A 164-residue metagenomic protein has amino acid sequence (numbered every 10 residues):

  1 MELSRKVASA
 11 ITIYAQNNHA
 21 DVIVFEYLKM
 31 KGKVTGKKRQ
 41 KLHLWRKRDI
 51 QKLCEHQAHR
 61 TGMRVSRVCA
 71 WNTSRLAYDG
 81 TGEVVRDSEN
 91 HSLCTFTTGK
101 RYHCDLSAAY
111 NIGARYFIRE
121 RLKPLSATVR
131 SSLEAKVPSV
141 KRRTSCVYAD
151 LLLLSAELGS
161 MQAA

Functional and structural regions predicted by a protein language model:
M1-R5: A conditional alpha-helix N-cap/helix-loop micro-motif detector
V7, I11-A15, A20-K31, V65-S66: Short glycine-rich phosphate-binding loop at a beta-alpha junction
A8, V34-T35, L76-A77: Short Asp/Glu-rich motifs
A10, K37, K41, R64 (+1 more regions): A general structural-boundary detector
A10-D21, Q40-Q57, T61: C-terminal amphipathic alpha-helical
F25-L44: RNase H catalytic domain
R48-A164: Positively charged, low-complexity nucleic-acid-binding target-recognition regions
